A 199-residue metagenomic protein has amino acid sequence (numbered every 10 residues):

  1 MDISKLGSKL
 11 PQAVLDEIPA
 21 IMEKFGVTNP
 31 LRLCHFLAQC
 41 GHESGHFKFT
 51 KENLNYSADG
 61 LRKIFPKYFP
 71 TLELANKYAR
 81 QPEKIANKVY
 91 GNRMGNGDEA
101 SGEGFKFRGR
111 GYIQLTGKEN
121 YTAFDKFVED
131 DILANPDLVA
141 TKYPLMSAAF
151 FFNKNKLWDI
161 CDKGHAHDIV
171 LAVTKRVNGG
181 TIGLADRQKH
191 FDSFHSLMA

Functional and structural regions predicted by a protein language model:
D2-E17, G41-F151: Peptidoglycan-targeting cell-wall enzymes and recognition modules
K9-V27, L31: N-terminal carbohydrate-binding/catalytic regions of secreted carbohydrate-active enzymes
P19-E23, A149, T174, N178: Amphipathic alpha-helical segments within well-ordered protein domains
G26-F36, F49-N53, D159-A172: Surface-exposed patches in mature extracellular/periplasmic domains of secreted proteins
C40-E43, D162-G183: Acidic helix/loop microenvironments that form the catalytic cleft of cell-wall polysaccharide enzymes
H42-E52, W158, G179-R187: Secretory-pathway/luminal and periplasmic proteins that interact with or process carbohydrate-rich
S147-D159, V177: Extended serine/threonine-enriched, polar tracts that run as long, contiguous segments within proteins
L184, Q188-A199: Acidic, carboxylate-rich catalytic segments that either coordinate divalent cations
